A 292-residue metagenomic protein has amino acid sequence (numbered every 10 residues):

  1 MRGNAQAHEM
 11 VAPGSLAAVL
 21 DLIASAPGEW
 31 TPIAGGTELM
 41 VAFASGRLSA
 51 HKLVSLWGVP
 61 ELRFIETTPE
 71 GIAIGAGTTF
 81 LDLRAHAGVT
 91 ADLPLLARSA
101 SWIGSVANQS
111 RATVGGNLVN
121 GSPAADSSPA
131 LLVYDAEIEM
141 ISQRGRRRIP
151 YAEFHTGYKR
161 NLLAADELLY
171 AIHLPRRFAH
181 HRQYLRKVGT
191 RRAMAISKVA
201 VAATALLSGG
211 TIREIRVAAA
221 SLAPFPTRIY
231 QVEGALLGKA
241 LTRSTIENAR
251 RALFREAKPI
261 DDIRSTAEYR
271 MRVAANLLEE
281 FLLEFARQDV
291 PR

Functional and structural regions predicted by a protein language model:
M1-R292: C-terminal structural segment of proteins
